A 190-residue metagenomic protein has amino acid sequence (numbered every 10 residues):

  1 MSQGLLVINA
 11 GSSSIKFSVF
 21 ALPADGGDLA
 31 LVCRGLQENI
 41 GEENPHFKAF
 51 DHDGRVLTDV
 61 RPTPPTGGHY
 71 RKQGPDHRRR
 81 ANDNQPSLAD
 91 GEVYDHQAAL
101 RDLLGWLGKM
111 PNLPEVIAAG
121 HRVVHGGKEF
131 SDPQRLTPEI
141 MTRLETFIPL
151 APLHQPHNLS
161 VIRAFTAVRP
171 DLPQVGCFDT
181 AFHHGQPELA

Functional and structural regions predicted by a protein language model:
Q3, E115, S160-V161, R169-D171: Non-transmembrane, aqueous-exposed alpha-helical and coiled segments at domain scale
L5, S14-P65, D83-D90: Short glycine-rich, Thr/Ser-proximal phosphate-binding strand/loop in the N-terminal lobe of ATP-dependent enzymes
N9, Q37, A119, D179: Residue-level signal for inorganic ion chemistry
G67-G68, P75, R79-Q85: Short, low-complexity intrinsically disordered segments enriched in A/P/G/S/L with frequent Arg, especially at protein
P86-H96, L103-H154, V175, F182-A190: Short beta-strand-loop/turn "lid" adjacent to the catalytic site in phosphate-handling enzymes
I140, N158-V161: Internal, well-ordered alpha-helical segments in soluble enzyme and binding-protein domains
F165: Active-site pocket-lining segments that scaffold enzyme catalytic pockets across diverse folds
